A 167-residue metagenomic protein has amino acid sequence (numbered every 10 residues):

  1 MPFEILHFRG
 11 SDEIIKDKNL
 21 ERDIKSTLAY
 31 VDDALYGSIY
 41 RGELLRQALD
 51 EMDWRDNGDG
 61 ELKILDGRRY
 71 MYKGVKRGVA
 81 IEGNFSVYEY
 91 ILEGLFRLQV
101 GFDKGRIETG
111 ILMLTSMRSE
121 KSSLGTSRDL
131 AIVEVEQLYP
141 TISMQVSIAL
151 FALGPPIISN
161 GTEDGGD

Functional and structural regions predicted by a protein language model:
M1-K63: Acidic-basic catalytic patches of nuclease active cores, encompassing PD-(D/E)XK and other metal-cofactor nuclease
L35, G42-R77, V87-F96, D103: Active-site metal-binding core of divalent-cation-utilizing nuclease and nuclease-like domains
R46, L98-Q99, I132-E136: Short amphipathic alpha-helical segments and helix-helix/interface helices
A80-N84: Short catalytic-loop micro-motif centered on adjacent basic/acidic residues
S86-Y90, M117-E120: Short acidic, S/G/P-rich loop/turn micro-motifs used as interaction or catalytic elements
G101-I107, Q137-I142: Arginine/glycine-rich "motif VI" loop of SF2 helicases in the C-terminal RecA-like domain
R106-S116: Conserved beta-strand signature within the Rossmann-like core of class I S-adenosyl-L-methionine
M117-D167: Domain-level recognition of nuclease-like catalytic cores that cleave nucleotide substrates
